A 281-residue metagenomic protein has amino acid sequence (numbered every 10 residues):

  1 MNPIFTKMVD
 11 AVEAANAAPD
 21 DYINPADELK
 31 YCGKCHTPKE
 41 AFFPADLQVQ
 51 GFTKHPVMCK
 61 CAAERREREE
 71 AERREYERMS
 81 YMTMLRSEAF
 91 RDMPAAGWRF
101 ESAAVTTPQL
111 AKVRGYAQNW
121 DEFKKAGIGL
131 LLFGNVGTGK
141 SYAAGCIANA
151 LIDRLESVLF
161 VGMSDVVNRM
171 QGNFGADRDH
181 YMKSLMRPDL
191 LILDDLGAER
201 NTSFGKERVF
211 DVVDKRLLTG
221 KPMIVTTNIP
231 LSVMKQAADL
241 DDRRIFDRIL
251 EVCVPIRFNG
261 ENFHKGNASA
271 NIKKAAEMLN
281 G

Functional and structural regions predicted by a protein language model:
M1-L110, G266-G281: A short, basic N-terminal segment
C61, V105, M163, F258-G260: Active-site donor-binding loop signature of nucleotide-sugar glycosyltransferases
G97, P108-G129: P-loop NTPase catalytic core of nucleic-acid-dependent motor ATPases
P108-A117, A148-P188, R200-E207: Short glycine-rich substrate-engagement loop in P-loop NTPases that contacts/grips substrate
K124-A144: Walker A/P-loop nucleotide-binding motif
E156-S157, R187-L190, T219-V225: Loop/turn-to-beta-strand initiation segments
N168-M170, L196-G281: Replace "adjacent to P-loop NTPase cores in ATP/GTP-dependent enzymes" with "adjacent to NTP-binding cores
